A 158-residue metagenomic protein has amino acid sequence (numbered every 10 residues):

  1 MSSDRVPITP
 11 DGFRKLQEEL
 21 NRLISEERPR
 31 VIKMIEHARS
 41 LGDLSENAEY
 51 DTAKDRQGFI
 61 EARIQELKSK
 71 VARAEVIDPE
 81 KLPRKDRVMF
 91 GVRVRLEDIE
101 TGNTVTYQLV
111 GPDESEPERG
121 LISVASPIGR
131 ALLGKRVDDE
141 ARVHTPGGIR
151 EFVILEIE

Functional and structural regions predicted by a protein language model:
M1-S3, E18, R39, S45 (+4 more regions): Residue-level signal for pocket-adjacent positions within structured domains
S2-A62, E66: N-terminal cationic and glycine-rich segments that engage phosphates or anionic surfaces
L16, L20-L23, E61, K68 (+3 more regions): A general secondary-structure boundary signal
L20, I24-E27, V71-E75, R136: Conserved NTP-handling cores and scaffolds of large molecular machines
E61-K81: Structured, basic alpha/beta domains of bacterial-type, RNA-associated proteins
I77-E158: Non-DNA-binding regulatory cores of transcription-related proteins, predominantly C-terminal effector-binding
